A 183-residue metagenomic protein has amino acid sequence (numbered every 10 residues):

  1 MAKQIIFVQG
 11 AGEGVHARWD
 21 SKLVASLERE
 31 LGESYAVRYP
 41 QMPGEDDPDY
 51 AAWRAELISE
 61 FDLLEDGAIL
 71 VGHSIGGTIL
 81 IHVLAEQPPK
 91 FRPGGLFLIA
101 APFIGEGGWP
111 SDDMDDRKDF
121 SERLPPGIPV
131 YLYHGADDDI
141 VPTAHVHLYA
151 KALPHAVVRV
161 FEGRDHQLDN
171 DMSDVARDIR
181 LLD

Functional and structural regions predicted by a protein language model:
A2-D46: Short, surface-exposed "cap/lid" segments of acyl-processing enzymes
G14, A136-V141, H166: Acidic catalytic loop of the alpha/beta-hydrolase fold
D20, P142-K151: Short alpha-helix in the alpha/beta-hydrolase fold that links the catalytic acid
P48, R164-A176: Catalytic histidine-centered segment of alpha/beta-hydrolase-like enzymes
E60-L63, D171-D183: Catalytic active-site module of serine/aspartate enzymes centered on a nucleophile-bearing elbow/loop
V71-I81: Gly/Ala-rich beta-loop-alpha elbow adjacent to hydrolase catalytic centers
K90-I104: A conserved short beta-strand
P126, Y131-H134, D138: Short beta-strand/loop motif that positions the catalytic acidic residue of the alpha/beta-hydrolase fold
